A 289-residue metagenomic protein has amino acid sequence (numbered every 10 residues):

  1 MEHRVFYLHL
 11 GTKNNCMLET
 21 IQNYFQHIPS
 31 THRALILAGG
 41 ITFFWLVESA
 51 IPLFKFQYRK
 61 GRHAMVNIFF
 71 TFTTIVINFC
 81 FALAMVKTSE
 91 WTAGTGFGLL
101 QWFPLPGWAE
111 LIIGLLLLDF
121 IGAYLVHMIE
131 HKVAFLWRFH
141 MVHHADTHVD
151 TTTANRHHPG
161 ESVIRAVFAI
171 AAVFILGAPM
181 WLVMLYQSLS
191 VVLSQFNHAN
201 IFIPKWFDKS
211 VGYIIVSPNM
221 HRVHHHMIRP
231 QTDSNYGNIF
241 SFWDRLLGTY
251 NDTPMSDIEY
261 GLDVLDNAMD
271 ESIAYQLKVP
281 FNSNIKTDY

Functional and structural regions predicted by a protein language model:
E2-S30: Short, strongly hydrophobic alpha-helical membrane anchors
T20-H27, N67, T71, A166 (+4 more regions): Low-complexity, intrinsically disordered, cysteine-poor segments enriched in small/polar and charged residues
T20-N23, E90-W102: Membrane-interface helix termini and inter-helical loops of multi-pass transporters
H32-I36, R59-F72: Loop-to-helix transition at the N-terminal end of transmembrane alpha-helices
I36-L46: Hydrophobic core of alpha-helical transmembrane segments in multi-pass integral membrane proteins
W45-A64: Membrane-interface helix-loop junction between the first two transmembrane segments
F70-M85, L100, L105-E259, L265: Membrane-embedded catalytic scaffold of the fatty acid hydroxylase/desaturase
I258-Y289: A membrane-cytosol interface segment of integral membrane proteins
